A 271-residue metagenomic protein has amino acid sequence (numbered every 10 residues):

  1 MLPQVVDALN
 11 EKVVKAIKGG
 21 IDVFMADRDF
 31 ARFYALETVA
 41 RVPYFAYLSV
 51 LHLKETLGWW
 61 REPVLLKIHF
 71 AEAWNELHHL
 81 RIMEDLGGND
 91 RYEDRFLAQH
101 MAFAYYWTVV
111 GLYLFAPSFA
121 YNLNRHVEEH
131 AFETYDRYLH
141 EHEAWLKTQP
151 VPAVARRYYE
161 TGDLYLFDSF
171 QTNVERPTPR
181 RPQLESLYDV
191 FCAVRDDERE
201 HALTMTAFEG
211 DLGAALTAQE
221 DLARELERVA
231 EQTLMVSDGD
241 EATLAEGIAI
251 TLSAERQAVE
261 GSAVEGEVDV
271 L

Functional and structural regions predicted by a protein language model:
M1-L271: Non-heme di-metal
